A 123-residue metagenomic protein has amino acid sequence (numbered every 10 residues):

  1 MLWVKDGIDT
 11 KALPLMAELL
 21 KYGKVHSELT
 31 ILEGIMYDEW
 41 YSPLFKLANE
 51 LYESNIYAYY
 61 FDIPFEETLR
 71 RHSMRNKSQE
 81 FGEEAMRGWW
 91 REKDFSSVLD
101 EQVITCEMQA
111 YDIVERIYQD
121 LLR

Functional and structural regions predicted by a protein language model:
M1-E18: Conserved substrate/cofactor phosphate-moiety recognition/catalytic segment in nucleotide-dependent phosphotransferases
K21-V25, E50-S54, F95-S96: Conserved catalytic network of the ASCE P-loop NTPase/AAA+ motor domain
H26-L32, Y57: Loop/turn-to-beta-strand initiation segments
T30-G34, V103-I104: Short catalytic-loop micro-motif centered on adjacent basic/acidic residues
G34-M36, I63: Short strand-turn motif at the edge of the Rossmann-like AdoMet-binding core
E39-I56, I117-Q119: Short, electropositive alpha-helical surface patch
Y52-H72: Conserved phosphate-donor/acceptor-positioning beta-strand/loop module used by diverse small-molecule
M74-R116: Small-molecule kinase domains that catalyze NTP-dependent phosphoryl transfer to phosphate-bearing small molecules
